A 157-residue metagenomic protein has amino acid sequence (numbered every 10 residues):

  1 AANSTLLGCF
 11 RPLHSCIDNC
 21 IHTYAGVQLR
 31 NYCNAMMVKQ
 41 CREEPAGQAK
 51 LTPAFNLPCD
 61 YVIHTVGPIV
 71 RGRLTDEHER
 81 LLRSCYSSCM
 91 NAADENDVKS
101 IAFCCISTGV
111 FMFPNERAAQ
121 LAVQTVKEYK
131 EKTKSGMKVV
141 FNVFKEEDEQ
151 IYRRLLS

Functional and structural regions predicted by a protein language model:
A1-S157: Macrodomain-like recognition of ADP-ribose-binding/processing modules
